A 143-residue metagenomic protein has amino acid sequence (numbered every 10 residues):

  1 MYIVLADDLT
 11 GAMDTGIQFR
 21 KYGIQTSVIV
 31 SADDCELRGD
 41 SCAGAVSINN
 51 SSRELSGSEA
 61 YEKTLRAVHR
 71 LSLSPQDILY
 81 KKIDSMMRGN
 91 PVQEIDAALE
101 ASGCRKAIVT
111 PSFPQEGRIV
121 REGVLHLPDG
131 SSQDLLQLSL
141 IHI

Functional and structural regions predicted by a protein language model:
M1, I24-Q25, C42-G44, S74-D77 (+1 more regions): Short coil/turn connectors at secondary-structure junctions
Y2-G39, T110-Q115: N-terminal basic/disordered segments at the start of proteins
M13-G16, S58-Y61, P91-I95: Conserved strand-to-helix beginnings and helix N-cap segments that scaffold or border functional pockets
D14, R66-H69, Q93-E100: Alpha-helical scaffolding segments of alpha/beta enzyme cores, especially the outer helices of TIM-barrel or partial
A32, S56-R70: Glycine-rich, highly charged phosphate/nucleotide-binding loops
A45-S58: Short, structured active-site "lid" loops
K81-Q133, S139: Active-site histidine-anchored catalytic micro-motif
I141-I143: Conserved small/polar residues in nucleotide/adenosyl-binding loops
